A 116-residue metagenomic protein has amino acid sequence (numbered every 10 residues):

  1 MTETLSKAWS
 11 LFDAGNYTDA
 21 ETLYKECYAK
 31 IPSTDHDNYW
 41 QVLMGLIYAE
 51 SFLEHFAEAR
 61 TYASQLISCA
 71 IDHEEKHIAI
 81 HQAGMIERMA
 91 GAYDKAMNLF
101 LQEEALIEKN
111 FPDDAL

Functional and structural regions predicted by a protein language model:
K25-K30, S64-C69, L101-P112: Amphipathic alpha-helical segments of tetratricopeptide repeats
D37, E74, D114-L116: Residue signature of alpha-solenoid helical repeat architecture, marking inter-repeat boundaries and helix-start
